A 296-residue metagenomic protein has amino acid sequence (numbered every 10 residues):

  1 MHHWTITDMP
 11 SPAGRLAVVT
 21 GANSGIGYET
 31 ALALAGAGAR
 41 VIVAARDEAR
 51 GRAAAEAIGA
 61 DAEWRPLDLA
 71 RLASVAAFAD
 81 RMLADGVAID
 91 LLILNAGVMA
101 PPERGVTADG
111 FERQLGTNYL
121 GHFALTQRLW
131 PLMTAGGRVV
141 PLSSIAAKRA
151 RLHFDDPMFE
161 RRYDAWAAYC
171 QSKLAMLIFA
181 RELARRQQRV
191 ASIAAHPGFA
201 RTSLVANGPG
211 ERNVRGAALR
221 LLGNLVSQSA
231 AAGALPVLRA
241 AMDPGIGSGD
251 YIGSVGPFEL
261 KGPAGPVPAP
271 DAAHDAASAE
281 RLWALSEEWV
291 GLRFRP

Functional and structural regions predicted by a protein language model:
M1-E211, E288-P296: Rossmann-fold NAD(P)H-dependent dehydrogenase/reductase core
V43, L67, L225, D271-H274: Pocket-edge positions in alpha/beta enzyme catalytic cores
R71, D156, M242-D243, D275: Polar helix-capping/helix-linker motif
E112, D155, R215-R220, E280-W283 (+1 more regions): Generic detector of well-ordered alpha-helical segments enriched in charged/polar residues, highlighting helical
D155-Y163, R212-R220, K261-P270: Short glycine/proline- and charge-enriched loop/turn segments that cap or connect secondary-structure elements
S172, R220-V267, A276-E280: C-terminal helical subdomain
E182, P236-R239, L285: Generic recognition of well-ordered alpha-helical segments
P270-P296: C-terminal amphipathic/interface module of NAD(P)-dependent oxidoreductases and related NAD-binding regulators
